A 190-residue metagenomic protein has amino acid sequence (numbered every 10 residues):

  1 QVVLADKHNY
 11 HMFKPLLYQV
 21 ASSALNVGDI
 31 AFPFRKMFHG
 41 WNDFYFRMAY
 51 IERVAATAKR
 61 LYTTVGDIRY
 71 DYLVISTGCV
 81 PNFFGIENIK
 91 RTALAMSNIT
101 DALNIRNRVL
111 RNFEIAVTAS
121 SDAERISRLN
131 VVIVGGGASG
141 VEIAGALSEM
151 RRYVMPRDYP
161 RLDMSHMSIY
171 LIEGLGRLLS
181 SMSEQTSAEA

Functional and structural regions predicted by a protein language model:
Q1-M48, E52, A138-M182: Beta1-alpha1 glycine-rich phosphate/pyrophosphate-binding loop at the start of Rossmann-like nucleotide-binding domains
P15, W41, D71-I75, T186-A190: Short flexible/disordered coil segments
L17-V20, R60-Y62, E87-R91, A146-E149 (+1 more regions): Short, glycine/charged-enriched secondary-structure capping and boundary segments
S22, T77, V134-G136: Short glycine-rich loop/turn motifs that provide flexible caps or phosphate-binding loops at active sites
A31, D67, S187-A188: Generic non-transmembrane alpha-helix signal with a bias for helix starts/N-cap capping motifs
F44-V132: FAD-binding core/adjacent interface of flavoenzyme oxidoreductases
A95, T100-A190: Predominantly flavin-linked oxidoreductase catalytic cores and closely associated redox partners
